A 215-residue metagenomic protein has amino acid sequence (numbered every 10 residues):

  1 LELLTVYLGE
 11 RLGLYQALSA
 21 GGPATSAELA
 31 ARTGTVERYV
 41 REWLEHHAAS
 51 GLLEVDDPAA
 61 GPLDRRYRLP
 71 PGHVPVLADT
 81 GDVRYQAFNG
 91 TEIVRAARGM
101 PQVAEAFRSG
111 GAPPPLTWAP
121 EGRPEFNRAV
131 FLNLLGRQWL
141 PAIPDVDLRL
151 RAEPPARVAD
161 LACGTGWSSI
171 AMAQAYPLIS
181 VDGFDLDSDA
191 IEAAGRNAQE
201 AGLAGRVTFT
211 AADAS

Functional and structural regions predicted by a protein language model:
L1-L12, Q16-A17, R41, E45-P155: Conserved Class I S-adenosyl-L-methionine-dependent methyltransferase catalytic core
S26-T33: A short acidic, leucine-rich amphipathic alpha-helix
E153-G164: Conserved class I S-adenosyl-L-methionine
T165-L178: Conserved SAM-binding loop of SAM-dependent methyltransferases across substrates and taxa, primarily the Class I
S180-D185: Conserved SAM-binding motif I beta-strand of class I
D187-D189: Conserved SAM/SAH-binding beta-strand->alpha-helix loop
A194-G195: Conserved SAM-binding loop
G202-A214: Conserved SAM-binding strand-loop segment of SAM-dependent methyltransferases
